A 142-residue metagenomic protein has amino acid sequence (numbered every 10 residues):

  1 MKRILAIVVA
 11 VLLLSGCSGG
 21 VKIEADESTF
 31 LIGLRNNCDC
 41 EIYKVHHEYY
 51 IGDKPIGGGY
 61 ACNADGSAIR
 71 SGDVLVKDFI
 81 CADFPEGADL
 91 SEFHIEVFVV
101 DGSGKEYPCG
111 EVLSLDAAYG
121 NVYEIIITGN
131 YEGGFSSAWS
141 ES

Functional and structural regions predicted by a protein language model:
M1-I4: Positively charged n-region of N-terminal signal peptides that target proteins for export
L13-G16: C-terminal motif of bacterial Sec signal peptides marking the signal peptidase cleavage site
S18-V21: Bacterial signal peptide processing site
I23, I32-D39: Asparagine-centered strand-capping/turn motif at beta-strand->loop junctions
N37-P55: Short acidic, flexible loop segments centered on an aromatic residue
G52-D89: Tryptophan-paired
A88-G102: A short, solvent-exposed beta-strand micro-motif common in secreted/extracellular proteins
F98-E132: Structured interaction patches on ligand/partner-binding surfaces of diverse proteins
